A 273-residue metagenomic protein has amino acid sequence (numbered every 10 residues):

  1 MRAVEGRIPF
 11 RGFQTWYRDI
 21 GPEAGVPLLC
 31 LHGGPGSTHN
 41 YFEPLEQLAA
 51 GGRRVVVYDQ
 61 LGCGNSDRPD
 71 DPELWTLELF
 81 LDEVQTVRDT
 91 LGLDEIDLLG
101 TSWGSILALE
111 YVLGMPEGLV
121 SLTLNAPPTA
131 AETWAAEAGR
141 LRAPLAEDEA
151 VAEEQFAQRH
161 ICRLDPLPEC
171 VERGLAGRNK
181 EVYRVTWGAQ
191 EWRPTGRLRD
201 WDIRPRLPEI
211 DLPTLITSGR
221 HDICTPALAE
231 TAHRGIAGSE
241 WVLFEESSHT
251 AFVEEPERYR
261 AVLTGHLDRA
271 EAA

Functional and structural regions predicted by a protein language model:
R11-R68: Conserved HGGG/HGGXW glycine-rich cap/lid loop of the alpha/beta-hydrolase fold
P35-G36, Q60-G64, G104, T129 (+1 more regions): Alpha/beta-hydrolase active-site loop signature
V57-W103, A261: Active-site loop/oxyanion-hole signature of alpha/beta-hydrolase fold enzymes
L107-Y111: Hydrolases whose catalytic domains are alpha/beta-hydrolase-1, hotdog thioesterase, or metallo-beta-lactamase-like
L113, V120-E149: Flexible "cap/lid" loop of the alpha/beta hydrolase fold
E147-L212: Alpha/beta-hydrolase
R197, R204-S247: Conserved loop-alpha-helix segment in the C-terminal half of the alpha/beta-hydrolase fold that carries the catalytic
S239-A273: Catalytic active-site module of serine/aspartate enzymes centered on a nucleophile-bearing elbow/loop
